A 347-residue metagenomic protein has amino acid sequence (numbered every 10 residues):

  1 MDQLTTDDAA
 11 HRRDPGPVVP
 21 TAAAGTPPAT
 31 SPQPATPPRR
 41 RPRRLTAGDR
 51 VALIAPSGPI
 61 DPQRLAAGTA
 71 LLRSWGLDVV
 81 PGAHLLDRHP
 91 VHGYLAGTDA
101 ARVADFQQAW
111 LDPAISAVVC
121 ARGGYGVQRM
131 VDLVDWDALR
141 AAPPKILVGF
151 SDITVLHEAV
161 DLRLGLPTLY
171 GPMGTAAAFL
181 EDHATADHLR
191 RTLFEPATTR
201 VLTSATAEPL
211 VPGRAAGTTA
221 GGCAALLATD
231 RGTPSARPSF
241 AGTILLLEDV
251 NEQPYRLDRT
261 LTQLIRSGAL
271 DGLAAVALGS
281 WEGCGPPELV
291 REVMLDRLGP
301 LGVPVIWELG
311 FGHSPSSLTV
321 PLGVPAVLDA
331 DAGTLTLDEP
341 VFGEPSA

Functional and structural regions predicted by a protein language model:
D2-D8, P15-T21, P28-A114: ATP/NTP phosphate-donor binding region
L53, V118, D152, L227 (+2 more regions): Buried hydrophobic positions in well-ordered alpha/beta secondary-structure cores of metabolic enzymes
V80-A83, G149, L273-S280, I306-E308: Short internal beta-strands
G123-A141, E158-D161, V290-R291: Short Gly/Thr/Asp-enriched flexible loops that form oxyanion-binding sites at enzyme active sites
V134-A159, P167-M173, L301-V305: Short, acidic/small-residue loops that bind anionic groups at enzyme active sites
G165-A228, G232: Conserved anion/nucleotide-ligand pocket segment
S235-V290: Internal helical hairpin/lid segments
S280-A347: ATP/nucleoside-binding phosphotransfer catalytic cores, i.e., glycine-rich phosphate-binding loops
